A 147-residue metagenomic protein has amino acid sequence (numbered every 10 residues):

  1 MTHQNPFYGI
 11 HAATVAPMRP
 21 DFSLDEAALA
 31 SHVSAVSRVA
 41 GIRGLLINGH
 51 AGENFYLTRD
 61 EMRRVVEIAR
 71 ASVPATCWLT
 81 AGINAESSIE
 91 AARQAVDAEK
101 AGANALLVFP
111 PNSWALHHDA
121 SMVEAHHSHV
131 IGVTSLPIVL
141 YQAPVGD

Functional and structural regions predicted by a protein language model:
T2-D147: Active-site beta->alpha loop and helix N-cap motifs at the rims of alpha/beta catalytic domains
